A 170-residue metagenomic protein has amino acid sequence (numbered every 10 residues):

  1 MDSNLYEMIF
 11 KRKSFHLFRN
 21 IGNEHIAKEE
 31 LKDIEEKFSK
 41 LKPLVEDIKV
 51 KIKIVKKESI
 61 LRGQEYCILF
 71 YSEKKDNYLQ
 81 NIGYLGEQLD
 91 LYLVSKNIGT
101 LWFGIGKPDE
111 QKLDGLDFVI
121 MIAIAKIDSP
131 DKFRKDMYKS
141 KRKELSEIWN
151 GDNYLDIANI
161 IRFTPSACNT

Functional and structural regions predicted by a protein language model:
M1-T170: Acidic, surface-exposed loops and disordered segments
